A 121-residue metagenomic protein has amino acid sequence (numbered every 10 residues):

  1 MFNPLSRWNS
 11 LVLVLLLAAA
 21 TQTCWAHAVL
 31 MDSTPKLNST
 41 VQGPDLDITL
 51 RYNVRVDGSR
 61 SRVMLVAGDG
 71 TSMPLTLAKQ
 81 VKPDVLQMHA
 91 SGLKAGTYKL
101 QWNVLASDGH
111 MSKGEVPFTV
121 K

Functional and structural regions predicted by a protein language model:
F2-V12: Bacterial N-terminal signal peptides that target proteins for export
T21-T23: N-terminal signal peptide c-region/cleavage motif recognized by signal peptidases
S39-G43: Short, solvent-exposed loop/linker segments at the N-terminal edge of repeated beta-sheet extracellular domains
I48-M73: Short, surface-exposed alpha-helix to beta-strand junction/turn motifs within ectodomains of secreted and cell-envelope
K94-L100: A glycine-anchored, Pro-Gly-centered beta-turn/N-cap motif
P117-K121: Short beta-strand edge segments in extracellular beta-sheet folds
